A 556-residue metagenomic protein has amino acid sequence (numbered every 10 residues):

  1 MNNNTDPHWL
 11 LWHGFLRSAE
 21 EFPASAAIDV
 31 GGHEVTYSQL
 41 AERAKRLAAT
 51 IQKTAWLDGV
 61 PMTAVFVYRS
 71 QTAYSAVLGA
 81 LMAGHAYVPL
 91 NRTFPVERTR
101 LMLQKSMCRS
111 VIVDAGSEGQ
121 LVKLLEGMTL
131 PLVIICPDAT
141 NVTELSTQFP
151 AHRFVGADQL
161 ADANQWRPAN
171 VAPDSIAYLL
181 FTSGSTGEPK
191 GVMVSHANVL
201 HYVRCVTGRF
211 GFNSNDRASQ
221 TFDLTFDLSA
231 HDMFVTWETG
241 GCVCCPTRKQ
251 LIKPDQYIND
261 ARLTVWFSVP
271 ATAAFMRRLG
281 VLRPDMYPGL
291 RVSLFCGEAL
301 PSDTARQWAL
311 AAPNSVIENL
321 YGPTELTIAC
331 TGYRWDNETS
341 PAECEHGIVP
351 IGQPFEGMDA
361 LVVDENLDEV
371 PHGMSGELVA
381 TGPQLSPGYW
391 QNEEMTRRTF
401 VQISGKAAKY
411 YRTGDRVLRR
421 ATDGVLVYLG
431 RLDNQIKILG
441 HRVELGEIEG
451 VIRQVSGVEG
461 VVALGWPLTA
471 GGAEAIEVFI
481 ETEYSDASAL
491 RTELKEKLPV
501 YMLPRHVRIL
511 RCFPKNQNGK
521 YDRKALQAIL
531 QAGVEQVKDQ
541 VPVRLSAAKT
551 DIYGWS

Functional and structural regions predicted by a protein language model:
M1, L10-W12, W56, V96 (+4 more regions): AMP-dependent adenylate-forming
P7, H13, A24-T54, S70 (+2 more regions): Conserved AMP-binding/adenylate-forming core of the ANL superfamily
T36-S38, S175-R204: Conserved AMP-binding A3 loop
A44-L47, L160, P173, V192-N213 (+3 more regions): Conserved structural elements of the adenylate-forming
F66-S70, N91, F212, F222-F226 (+2 more regions): Conserved AMP-binding
H152-V155, E238-G241, V265-F267, R277-H346 (+2 more regions): Gly/Ser/Thr-rich phosphate-binding loop
A163-F181, E188, F212-A218, L224 (+1 more regions): Conserved pre-ATP/AMP-binding loop-to-beta segment of ANL
K190-R217, T225-T264: Conserved AMP-binding/adenylation subdomain of ANL enzymes
